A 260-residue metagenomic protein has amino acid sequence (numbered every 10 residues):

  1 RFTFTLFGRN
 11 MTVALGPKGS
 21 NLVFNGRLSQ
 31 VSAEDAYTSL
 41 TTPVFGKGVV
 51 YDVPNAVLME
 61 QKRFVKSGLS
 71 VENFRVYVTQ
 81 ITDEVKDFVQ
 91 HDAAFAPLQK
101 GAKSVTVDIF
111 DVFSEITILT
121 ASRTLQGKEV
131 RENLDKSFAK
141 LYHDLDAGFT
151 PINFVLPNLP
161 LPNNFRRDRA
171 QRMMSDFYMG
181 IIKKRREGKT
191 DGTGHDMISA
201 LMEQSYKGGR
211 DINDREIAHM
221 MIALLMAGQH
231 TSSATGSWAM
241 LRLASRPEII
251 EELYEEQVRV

Functional and structural regions predicted by a protein language model:
R1-K47, Y51-E60, T79-D87, A170-M173: N-terminal membrane-proximal hinge/A-helix region immediately C-terminal to the signal-anchor transmembrane segment
T5, V23-F24, S232-L241: Short hydrophobic alpha-helical segments that form membrane-spanning helices or hydrophobic packing faces of helical
A33-S39, R75-G236, E252-E255: Cytochrome P450 heme-thiolate monooxygenase catalytic core
V49, V71, R75: A glycine-/small-polar-enriched, mobile loop at the entrance of the PLP active site in fold-type I
L241-V260: A compact, surface-exposed functional segment
